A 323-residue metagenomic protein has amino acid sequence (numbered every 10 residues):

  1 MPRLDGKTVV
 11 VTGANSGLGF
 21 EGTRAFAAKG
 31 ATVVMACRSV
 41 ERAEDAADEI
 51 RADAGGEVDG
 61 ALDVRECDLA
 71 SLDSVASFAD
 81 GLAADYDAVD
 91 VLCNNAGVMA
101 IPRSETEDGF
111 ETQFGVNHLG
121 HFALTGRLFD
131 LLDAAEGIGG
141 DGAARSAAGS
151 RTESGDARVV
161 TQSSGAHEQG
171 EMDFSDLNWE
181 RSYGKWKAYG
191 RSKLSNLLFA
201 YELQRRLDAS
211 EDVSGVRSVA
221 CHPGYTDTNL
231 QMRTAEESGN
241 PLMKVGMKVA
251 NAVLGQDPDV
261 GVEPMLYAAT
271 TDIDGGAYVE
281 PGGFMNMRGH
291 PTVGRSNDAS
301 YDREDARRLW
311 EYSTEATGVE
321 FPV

Functional and structural regions predicted by a protein language model:
M1-E237, E315-V323: Rossmann-fold NAD(P)H-dependent dehydrogenase/reductase core
M35, C67, V253, D298-Y301: Pocket-edge positions in alpha/beta enzyme catalytic cores
A46, F199, G261-P264, L309 (+1 more regions): Alpha-helical packing segments of well-folded alpha/beta enzyme cores
E57, S238-V249: A short C-terminal helix-loop "cap" of Rossmann-like NAD(P)-dependent dehydrogenase/epimerase domains
S71, G109, D257-V260, D305: An acidic site on a long C-lobe helix of protein kinase domains
E107, R181, K185, M247-A250 (+1 more regions): A short, mixed-charge helix-start or loop-turn motif at secondary-structure junctions
S192, V245-H290, R303: C-terminal helical subdomain
A277-V323: C-terminal helix-and-tail extensions that cap enzymatic domains
